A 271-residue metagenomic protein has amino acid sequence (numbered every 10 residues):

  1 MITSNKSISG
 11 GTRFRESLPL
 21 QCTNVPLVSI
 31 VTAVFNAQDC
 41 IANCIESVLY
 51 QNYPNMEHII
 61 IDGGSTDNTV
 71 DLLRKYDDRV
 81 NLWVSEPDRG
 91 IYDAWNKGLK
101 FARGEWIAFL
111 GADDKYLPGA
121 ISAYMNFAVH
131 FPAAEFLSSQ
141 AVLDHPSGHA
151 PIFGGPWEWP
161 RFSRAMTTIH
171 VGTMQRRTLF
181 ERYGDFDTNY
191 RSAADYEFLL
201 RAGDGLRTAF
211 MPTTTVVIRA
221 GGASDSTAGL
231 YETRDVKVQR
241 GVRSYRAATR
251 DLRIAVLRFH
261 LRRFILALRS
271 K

Functional and structural regions predicted by a protein language model:
M1-S47: N-proximal low-complexity "stem/linker" segments adjacent to membrane-targeting elements
V25-V28, L49-I60, N68, R79-L82: Short loop->beta transition adjacent to catalytic acidic/histidine clusters or analogous donor-positioning motifs
D39-A42, D67-K75, K115, G119: Acidic helix N-cap motif at the loop->helix transition within catalytic regions of sugar-transfer enzymes
S47, P54, D62-D71, P87 (+1 more regions): A conserved acidic beta->alpha catalytic loop
S85-A102: Glycine-rich, basic loop-to-helix element that forms the pyrophosphate-binding segment of sugar-nucleotide handling
I107: Short aromatic/hydrophobic "clamp" motif used to bind/position activated sugar donors
K115, G119-P151: Conserved donor NDP-sugar-binding/catalytic core segment of glycosyltransferases
F153-V236: Conserved nucleotide-sugar donor-binding catalytic segment
